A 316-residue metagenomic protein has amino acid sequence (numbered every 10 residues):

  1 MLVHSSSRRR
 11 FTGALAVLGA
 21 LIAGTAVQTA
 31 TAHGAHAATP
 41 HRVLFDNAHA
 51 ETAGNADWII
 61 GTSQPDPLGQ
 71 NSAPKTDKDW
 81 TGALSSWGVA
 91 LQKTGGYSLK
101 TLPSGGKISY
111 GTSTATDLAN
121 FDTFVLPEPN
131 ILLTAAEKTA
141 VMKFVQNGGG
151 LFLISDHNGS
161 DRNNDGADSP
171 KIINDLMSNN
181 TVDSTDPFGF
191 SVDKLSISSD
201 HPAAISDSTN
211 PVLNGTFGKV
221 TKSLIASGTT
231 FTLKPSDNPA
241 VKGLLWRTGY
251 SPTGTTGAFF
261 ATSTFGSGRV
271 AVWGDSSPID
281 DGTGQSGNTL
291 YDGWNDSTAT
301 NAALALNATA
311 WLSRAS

Functional and structural regions predicted by a protein language model:
L2-A35: Secretory targeting and sorting signals
R9-A14, H36-K78, K93, N120 (+2 more regions): Extracellular ligand-binding/catalytic regions of CAZymes and related secreted enzymes and adhesion modules
D46-H49, L102-G105, L126-N130, I154-N158 (+3 more regions): Active-site-proximal beta-strand/loop segments in catalytic clefts of secreted hydrolases
G54-D57, H157-T256, S263-G266: An acidic, glycine-rich "communication" segment
A73, D77-W80, T221, I225-A226: Short, N-terminal intrinsically disordered low-complexity segments that are rich in Pro/Gly and polar/charged residues
D77-K171: Helical hinge/lid and interdomain linker segments adjacent to catalytic or ligand-binding clefts that mediate domain
W87-L91, M177, A308: Structural element of the ATP-grasp superfamily
